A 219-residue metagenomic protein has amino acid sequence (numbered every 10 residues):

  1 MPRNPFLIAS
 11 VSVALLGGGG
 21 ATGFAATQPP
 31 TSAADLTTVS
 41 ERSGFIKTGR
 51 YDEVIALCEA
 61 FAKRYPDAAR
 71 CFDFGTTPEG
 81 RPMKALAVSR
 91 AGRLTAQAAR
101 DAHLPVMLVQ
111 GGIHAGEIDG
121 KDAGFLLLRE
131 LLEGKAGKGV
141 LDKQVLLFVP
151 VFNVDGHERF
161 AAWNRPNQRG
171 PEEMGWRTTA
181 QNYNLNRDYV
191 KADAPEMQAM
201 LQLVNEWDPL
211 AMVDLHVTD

Functional and structural regions predicted by a protein language model:
M1-P5: Positively charged n-region of N-terminal signal peptides that target proteins for export
A9-G20: Bacterial N-terminal signal peptides
G23-T27, A33: Boundary at the C-terminal end of the N-terminal hydrophobic targeting segment
T31-I46, V109-G111: Acidic/histidine-rich, surface-exposed loop or edge segments in extracytoplasmic proteins
A34-T37, S43, F72, T76 (+4 more regions): Flexible, active-site-adjacent loop/turn segments at secondary-structure boundaries
E53-M107: Soluble metallo-hydrolase cores and metallopeptidase-like ectodomains found primarily in the secretory/periplasmic
A99-I113, I118-D219: Active-site/substrate-binding loop(s) of hydrolase catalytic cores
